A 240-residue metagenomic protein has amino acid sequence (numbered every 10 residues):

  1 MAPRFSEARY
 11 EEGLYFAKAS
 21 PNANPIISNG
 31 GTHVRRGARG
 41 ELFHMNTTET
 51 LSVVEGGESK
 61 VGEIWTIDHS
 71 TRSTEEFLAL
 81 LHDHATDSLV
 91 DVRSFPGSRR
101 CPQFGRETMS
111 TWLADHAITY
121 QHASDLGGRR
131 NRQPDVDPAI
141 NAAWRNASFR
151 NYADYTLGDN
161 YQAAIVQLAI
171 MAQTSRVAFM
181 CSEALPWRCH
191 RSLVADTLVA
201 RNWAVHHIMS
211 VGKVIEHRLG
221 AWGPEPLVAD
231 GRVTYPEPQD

Functional and structural regions predicted by a protein language model:
R4, A38: Short polybasic linear motifs
F5, Y10, Y15-F16, F43: Aromatic (phenylalanine/tyrosine) cluster motif
P25-I26, H44: Generic short N-terminal amphipathic or hydrophobic helices
V34, G40-D240: Residues lining hydrophobic/aromatic ligand-binding pockets adjacent to catalytic sites
